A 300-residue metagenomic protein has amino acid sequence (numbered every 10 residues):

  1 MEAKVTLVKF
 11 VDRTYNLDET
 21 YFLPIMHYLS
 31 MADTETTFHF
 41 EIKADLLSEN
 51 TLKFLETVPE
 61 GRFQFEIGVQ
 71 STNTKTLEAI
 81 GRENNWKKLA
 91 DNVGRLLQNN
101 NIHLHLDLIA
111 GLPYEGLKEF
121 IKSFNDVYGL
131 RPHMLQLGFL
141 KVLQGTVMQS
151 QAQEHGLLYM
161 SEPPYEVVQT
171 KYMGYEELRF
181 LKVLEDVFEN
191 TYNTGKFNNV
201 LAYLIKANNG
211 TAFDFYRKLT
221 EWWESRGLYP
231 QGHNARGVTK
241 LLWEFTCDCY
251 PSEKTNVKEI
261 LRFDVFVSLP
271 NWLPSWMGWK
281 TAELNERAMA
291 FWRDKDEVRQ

Functional and structural regions predicted by a protein language model:
M1-P113: Conserved SAM/AdoMet-binding glycine-rich loop
D12-N16, F38, I42, V168-Y175 (+4 more regions): Generic amphipathic alpha-helical segments used as scaffolds and interaction surfaces in large, multi-domain proteins
E19-T20, V69, K75-I80, A110-K118 (+1 more regions): Flexible glycine/acidic-rich beta-alpha junction loops that bind and position SAM and/or redox cofactors in anaerobic
M26-Y28, S123, A152-H155: Short, hinge-like loop/turn segments at secondary-structure boundaries
S48-L55, P113-R131: Catalytic cores of alpha/beta
E60-G68, V93-N100, I121-L130, L158-V168 (+2 more regions): A short, terminal or domain-edge coil/loop segment
D186-Q300: Radical SAM enzyme core and accessory elements
